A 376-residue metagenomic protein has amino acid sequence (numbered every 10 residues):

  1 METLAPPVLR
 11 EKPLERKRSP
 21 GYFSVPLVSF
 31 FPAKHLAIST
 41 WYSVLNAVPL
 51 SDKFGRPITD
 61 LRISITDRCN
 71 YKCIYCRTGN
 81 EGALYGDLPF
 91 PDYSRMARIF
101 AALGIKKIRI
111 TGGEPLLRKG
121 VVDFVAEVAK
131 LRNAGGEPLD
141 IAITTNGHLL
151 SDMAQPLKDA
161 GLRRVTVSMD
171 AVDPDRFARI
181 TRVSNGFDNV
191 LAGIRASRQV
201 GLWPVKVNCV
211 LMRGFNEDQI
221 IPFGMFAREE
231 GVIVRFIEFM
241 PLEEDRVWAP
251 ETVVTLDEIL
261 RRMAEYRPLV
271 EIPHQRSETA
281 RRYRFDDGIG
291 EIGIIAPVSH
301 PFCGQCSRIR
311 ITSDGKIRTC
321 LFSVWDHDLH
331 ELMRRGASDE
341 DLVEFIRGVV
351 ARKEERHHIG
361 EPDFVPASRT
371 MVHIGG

Functional and structural regions predicted by a protein language model:
M1-V44: Intrinsic disorder/low-complexity segments
W41-R62, K72-I74, A102, A280-E291 (+2 more regions): N-terminal [4Fe-4S]-dependent radical SAM core
K53-P91, L321: Canonical Radical SAM [4Fe-4S] cluster-binding loop centered on the CxxxCxxC motif and its immediate flanking residues
G79-D87, A178-N185, W248-E251: Short glycine-enriched, charge-decorated loop/helix-capping segments at active-site entrances that position
F90-I110, L117-I237: Radical SAM/AdoMet-radical enzyme domain recognition
D175, S184-R195, Q199-E291, P297 (+1 more regions): Radical SAM enzyme [4Fe-4S]-AdoMet core and its adjacent flexible, acidic and glycine-rich loops/tails across
D286-E291, I295-D314: Active-site oxyanion/phosphate-handling segment shared across diverse enzymes
G304-R308, T312-G376: Flexible mid-to-C-terminal extensions adjoining Fe-S/redox cofactors in radical SAM and related proteins
